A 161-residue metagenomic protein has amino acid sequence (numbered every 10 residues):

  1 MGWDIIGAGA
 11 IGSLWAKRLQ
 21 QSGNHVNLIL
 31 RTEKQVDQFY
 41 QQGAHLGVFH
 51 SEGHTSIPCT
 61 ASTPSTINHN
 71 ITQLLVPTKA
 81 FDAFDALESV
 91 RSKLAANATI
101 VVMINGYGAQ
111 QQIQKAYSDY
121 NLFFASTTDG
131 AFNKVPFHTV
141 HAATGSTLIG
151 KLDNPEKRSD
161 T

Functional and structural regions predicted by a protein language model:
M1, T72, G145: Nucleotide donor/acceptor-binding cores
M1-S51: NAD(P)+-binding Rossmann beta1-loop-alpha1 motif at the extreme N-terminus of oxidoreductases
T32, G106, T128-D129, G145 (+1 more regions): Short, flexible active-site-adjacent loop segments at beta-strand->alpha-helix junctions, enriched in small/polar
K34-Q38, Q110-Q111, E156-S159: Short, charged/polar "capping" segments at the starts of alpha-helices and the immediately preceding loops
F49-H54, L152: Active-site-adjacent segment of FAD-dependent monooxygenases/related oxidoreductases
T55-I57, S62-V140: Rossmann-like NAD(P)(H) cofactor-binding subdomain of soluble oxidoreductases
F137-D160: Short beta-strand and adjoining strand-loop segment in the mid-core of the Rossmann-like NAD(P)-dependent dehydrogenase
